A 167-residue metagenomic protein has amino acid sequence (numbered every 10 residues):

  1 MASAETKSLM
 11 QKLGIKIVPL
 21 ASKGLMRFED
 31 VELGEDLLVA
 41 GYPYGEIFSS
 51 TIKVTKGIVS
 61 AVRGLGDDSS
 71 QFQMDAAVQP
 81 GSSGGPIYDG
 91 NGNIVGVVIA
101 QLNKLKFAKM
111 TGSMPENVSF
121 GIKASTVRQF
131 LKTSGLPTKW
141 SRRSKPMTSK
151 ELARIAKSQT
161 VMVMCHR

Functional and structural regions predicted by a protein language model:
M1, A76-V78, L152: Short Gly/Pro-enriched turn/cap motifs at secondary-structure boundaries
M1-S22, M26-E29: Conserved catalytic-core segment of clan PA serine endopeptidases
T6, P43, A77-P80, G84-P86 (+2 more regions): Proline-centered helix-kink/hinge sites
Q11, G34, V39, V59 (+5 more regions): Terminal peptide-recognition signature
V18-A21, L65-G66, R128, P137: Short helix-loop capping/hinge motifs at secondary-structure junctions, enriched in acidic/polar residues
K23-Q71, V78-S82, V98-K109: Flexible, gly/ser-rich surface segments that form the specificity/activation loops bordering the active-site cleft
D30, Y42-I47, I94-R167: C-terminal cap/linker of serine protease catalytic domains
